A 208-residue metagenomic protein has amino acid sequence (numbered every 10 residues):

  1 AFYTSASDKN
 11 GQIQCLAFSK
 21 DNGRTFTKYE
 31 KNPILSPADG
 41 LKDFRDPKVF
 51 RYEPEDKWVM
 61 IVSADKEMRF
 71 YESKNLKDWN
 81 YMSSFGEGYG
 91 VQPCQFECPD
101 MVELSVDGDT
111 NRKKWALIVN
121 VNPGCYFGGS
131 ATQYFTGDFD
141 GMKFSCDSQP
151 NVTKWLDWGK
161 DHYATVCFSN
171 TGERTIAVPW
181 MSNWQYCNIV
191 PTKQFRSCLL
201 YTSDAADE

Functional and structural regions predicted by a protein language model:
A1, D56-V59, R112-A116, R174-I176: Entry beta-strands of beta-propeller and related beta-repeat scaffolds
A1-E30: Carboxylate/His-rich catalytic cores and anion/metal-binding grooves
N10-C15, E67-F70, F127-Y134: Structural motif
C15-K20, S73, T132-D140, S197-L200: Beta-propeller blade signature
G23-R51, N80-E103, K143-T165: Surface loop/turn signatures of beta-propeller and other carbohydrate-active proteins
E53-E55, S105, T171: Residue-level detector of Asp-centered blade-edge/turn motifs that repeat once per structural unit in beta-propeller
Y163-A164, F168-L200: A conserved active-site cap/scaffold subdomain adjacent to cofactor or substrate pockets
Y201-D207: Conserved small/polar residues in nucleotide/adenosyl-binding loops
